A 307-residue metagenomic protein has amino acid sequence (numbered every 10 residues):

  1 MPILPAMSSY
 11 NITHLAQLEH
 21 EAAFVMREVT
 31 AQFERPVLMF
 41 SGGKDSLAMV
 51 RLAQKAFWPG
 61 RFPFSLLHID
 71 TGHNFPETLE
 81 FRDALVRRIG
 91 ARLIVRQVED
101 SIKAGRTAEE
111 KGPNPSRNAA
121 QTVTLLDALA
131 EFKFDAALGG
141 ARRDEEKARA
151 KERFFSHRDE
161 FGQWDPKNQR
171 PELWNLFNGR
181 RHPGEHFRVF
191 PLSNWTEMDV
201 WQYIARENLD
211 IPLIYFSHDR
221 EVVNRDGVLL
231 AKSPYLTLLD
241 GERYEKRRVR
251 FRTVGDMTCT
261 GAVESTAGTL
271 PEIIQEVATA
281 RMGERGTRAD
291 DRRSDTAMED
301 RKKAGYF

Functional and structural regions predicted by a protein language model:
P2-F307: Nucleotide-activated chemistry modules centered on ATP-dependent adenylation/adenylyltransferase
